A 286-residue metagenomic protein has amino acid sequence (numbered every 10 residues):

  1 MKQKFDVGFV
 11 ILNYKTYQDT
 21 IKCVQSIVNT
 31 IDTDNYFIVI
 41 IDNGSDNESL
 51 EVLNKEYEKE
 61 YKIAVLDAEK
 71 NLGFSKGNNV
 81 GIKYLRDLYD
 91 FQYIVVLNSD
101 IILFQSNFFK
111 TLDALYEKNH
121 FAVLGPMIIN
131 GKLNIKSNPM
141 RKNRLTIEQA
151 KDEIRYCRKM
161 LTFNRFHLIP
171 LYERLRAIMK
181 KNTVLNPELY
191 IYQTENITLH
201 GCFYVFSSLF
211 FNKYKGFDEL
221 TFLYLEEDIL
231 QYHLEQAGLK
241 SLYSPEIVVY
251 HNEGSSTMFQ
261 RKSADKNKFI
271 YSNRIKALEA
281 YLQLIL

Functional and structural regions predicted by a protein language model:
T16-T30: Short, well-formed alpha-helical segments that are part of the catalytic scaffolds of diverse glycosyltransferases
S26, D42-E51, K70: A conserved acidic beta->alpha catalytic loop
A68-L88: Glycine-rich, basic loop-to-helix element that forms the pyrophosphate-binding segment of sugar-nucleotide handling
D90-I102: Short beta-strand-to-loop acidic/aromatic patch adjacent to the donor-nucleotide binding site
I102-M140: Conserved donor NDP-sugar-binding/catalytic core segment of glycosyltransferases
R165-A177, V184-F206: A recurrent flexible, glycine/aromatic-enriched loop bordering the glycosyltransferase active site that acts as
L168-E173, D228-L286: Active-site-adjacent helix/loop segment of glycosyltransferases that harbors family-specific signature motifs
L189-I191, I197-K215, L220-I247: A short, conserved alpha-helix in the catalytic core of glycosyltransferases
